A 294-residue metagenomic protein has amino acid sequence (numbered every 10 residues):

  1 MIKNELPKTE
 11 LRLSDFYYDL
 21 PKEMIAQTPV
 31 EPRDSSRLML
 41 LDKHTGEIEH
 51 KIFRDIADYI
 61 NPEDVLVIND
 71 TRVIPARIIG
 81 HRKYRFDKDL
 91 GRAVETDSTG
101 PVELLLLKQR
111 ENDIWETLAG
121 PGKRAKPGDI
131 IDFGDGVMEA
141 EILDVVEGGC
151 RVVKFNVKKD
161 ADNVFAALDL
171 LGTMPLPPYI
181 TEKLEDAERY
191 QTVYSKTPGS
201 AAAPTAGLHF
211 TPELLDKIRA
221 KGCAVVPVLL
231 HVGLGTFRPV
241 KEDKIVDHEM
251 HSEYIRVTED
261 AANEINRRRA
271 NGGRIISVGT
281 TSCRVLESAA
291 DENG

Functional and structural regions predicted by a protein language model:
I2-G294: Surface-exposed, charge/polar-rich loops and edge strands
